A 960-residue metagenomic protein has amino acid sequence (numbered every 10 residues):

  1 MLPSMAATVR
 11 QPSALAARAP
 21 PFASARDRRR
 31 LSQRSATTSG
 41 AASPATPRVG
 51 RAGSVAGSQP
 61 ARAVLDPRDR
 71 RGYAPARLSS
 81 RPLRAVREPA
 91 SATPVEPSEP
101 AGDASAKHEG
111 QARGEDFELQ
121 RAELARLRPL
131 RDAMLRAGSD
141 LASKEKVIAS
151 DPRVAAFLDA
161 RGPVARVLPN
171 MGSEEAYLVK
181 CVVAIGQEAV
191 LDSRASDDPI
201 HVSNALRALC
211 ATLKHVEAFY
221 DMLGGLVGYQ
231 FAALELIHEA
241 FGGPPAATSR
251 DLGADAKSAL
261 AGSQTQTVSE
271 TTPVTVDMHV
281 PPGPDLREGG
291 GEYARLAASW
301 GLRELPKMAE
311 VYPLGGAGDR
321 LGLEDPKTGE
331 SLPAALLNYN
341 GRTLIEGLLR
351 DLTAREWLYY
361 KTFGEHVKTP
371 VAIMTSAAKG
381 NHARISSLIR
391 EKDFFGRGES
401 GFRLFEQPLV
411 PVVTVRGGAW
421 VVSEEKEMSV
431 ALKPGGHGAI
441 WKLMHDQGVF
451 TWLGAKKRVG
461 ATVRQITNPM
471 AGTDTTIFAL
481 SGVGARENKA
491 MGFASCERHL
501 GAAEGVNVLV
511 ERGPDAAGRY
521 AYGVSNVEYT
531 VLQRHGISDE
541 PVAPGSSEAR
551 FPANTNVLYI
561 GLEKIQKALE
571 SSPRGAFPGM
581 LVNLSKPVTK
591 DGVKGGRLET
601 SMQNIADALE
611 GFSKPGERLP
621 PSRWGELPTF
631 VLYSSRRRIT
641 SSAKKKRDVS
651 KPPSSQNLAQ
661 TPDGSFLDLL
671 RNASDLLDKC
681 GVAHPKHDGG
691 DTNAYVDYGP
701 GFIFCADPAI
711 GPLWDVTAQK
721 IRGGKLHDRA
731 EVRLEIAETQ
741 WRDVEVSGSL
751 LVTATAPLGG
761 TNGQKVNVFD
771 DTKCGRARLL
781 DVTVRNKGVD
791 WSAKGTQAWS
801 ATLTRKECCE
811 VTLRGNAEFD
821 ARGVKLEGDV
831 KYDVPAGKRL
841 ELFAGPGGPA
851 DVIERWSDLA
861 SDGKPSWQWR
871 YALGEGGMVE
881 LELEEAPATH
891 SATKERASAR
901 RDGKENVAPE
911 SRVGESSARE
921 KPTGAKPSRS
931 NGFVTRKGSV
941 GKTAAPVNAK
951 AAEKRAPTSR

Functional and structural regions predicted by a protein language model:
M1-V64: N-terminal chloroplast transit peptides
A7, A36-T37, A45, A92 (+10 more regions): Intrinsically disordered/low-complexity terminal segments and short unstructured peptides
A63, L78-K107, S891-R960: N-terminal plastid-targeting presequences
P94-R303, V483-G903, P909, G932-F933: Left-handed beta-helix
P273-Y312, R320-I605: Domain-scale recognition of functional cores that engage charged ligands
